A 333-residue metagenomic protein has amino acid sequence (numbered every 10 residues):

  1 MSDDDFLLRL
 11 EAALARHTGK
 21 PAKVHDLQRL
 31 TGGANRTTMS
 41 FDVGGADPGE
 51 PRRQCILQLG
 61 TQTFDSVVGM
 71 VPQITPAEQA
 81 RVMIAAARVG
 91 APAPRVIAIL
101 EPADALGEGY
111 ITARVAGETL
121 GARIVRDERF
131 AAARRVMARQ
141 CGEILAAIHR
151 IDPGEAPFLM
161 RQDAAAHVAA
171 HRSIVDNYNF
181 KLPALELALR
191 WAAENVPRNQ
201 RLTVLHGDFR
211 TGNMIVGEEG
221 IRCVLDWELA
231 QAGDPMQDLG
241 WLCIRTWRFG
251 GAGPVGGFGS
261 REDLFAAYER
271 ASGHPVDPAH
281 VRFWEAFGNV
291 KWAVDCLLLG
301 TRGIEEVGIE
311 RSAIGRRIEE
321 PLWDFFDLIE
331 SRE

Functional and structural regions predicted by a protein language model:
M1-K20: Juxta-kinase regulatory segment immediately upstream of eukaryotic protein kinase catalytic domains
Q28-A164, V168-A169, S173-A188, N195-R201: ATP-binding pocket architecture of kinase catalytic cores
L159, P275-F287: All-alpha amphipathic helical-bundle segments outside canonical DNA-binding/catalytic cores that form hydrophobic
L202-V204, R222: Conserved protein kinase catalytic-loop anchor
V204-H206, T211: Catalytic-loop of the protein kinase fold
L225-A230: Activation of the activation-loop gatekeeper triad in protein kinase-fold domains
D238-G273, F287-E306: Active-site activation/catalytic loop segments of kinase-like enzymes and analogous catalytic loops in related
